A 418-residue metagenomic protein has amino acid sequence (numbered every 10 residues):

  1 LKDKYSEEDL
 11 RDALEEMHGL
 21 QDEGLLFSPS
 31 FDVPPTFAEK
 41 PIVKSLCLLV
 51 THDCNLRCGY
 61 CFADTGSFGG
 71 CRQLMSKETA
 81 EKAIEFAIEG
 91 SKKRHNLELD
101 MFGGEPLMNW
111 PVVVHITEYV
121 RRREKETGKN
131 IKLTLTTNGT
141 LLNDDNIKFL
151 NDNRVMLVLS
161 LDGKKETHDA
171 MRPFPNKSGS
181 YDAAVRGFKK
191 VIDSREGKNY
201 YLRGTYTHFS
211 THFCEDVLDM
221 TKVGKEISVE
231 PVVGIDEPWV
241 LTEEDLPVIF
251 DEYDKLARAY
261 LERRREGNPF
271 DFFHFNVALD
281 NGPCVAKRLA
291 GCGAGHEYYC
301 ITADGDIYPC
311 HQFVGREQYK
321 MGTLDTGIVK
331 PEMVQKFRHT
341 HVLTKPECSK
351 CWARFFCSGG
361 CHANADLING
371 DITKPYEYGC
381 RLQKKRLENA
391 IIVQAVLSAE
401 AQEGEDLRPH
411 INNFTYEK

Functional and structural regions predicted by a protein language model:
L1-E8, L343-K418: Radical SAM enzyme core and accessory elements
K4-Y5, D12, E16, E23 (+3 more regions): Conserved alpha-helical substructure of the radical SAM core
D53, R57, C61-D64, F313 (+4 more regions): Cys/His-rich metal-chelating microdomains
A80, I84-D100, N109-V232: Radical SAM/AdoMet-radical enzyme domain recognition
F213-K287: Long, K/E/R/D-enriched contiguous segments that form extended
V248-N281, H311-S358: C-terminal accessory region of radical SAM enzymes
C292-G295: Short, small/polar residue-rich loop motifs at catalytic or cofactor-binding pockets
